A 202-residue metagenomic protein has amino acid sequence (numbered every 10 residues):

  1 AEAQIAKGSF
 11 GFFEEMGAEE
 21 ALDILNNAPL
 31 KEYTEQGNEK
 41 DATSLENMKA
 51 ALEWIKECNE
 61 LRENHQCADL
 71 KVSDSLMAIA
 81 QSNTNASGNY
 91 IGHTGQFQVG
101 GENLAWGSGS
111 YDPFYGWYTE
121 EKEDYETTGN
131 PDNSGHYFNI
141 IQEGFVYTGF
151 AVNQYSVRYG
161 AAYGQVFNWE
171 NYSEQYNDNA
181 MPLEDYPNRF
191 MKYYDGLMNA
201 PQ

Functional and structural regions predicted by a protein language model:
E2-G100, Y137, E143-Y155: Short, well-ordered surface patches within globular domains
Q96-L197: A well-ordered secondary-structure block
A200-Q202: Short, solvent-exposed mixed-charge patches
